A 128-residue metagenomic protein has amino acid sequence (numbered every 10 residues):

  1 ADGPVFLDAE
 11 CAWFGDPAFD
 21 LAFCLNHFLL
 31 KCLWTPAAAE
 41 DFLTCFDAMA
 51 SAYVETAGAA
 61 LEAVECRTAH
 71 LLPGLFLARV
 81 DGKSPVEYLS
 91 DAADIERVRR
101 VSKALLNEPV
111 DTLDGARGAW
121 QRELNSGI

Functional and structural regions predicted by a protein language model:
A1-F19: Active-site acidic catalytic loop and adjacent metal/ATP-binding pocket of ATP-dependent phosphoryl transfer enzymes
C11, H27-L30, F46-D47, V98-A104 (+1 more regions): Short, surface-exposed linear patches
A12-G15, E40, R67: Short, solvent-exposed segments of well-ordered alpha helices
A18-G58, L72-S90: Active-site activation/catalytic loop segments of kinase-like enzymes and analogous catalytic loops in related
A37-E40, V54, R79-I128: ATP/Mg2+ or Mg2+-diphosphate-binding catalytic cores that bind nucleotide phosphates or diphosphates via glycine-rich
A60-L72: All-alpha amphipathic helical-bundle segments outside canonical DNA-binding/catalytic cores that form hydrophobic
